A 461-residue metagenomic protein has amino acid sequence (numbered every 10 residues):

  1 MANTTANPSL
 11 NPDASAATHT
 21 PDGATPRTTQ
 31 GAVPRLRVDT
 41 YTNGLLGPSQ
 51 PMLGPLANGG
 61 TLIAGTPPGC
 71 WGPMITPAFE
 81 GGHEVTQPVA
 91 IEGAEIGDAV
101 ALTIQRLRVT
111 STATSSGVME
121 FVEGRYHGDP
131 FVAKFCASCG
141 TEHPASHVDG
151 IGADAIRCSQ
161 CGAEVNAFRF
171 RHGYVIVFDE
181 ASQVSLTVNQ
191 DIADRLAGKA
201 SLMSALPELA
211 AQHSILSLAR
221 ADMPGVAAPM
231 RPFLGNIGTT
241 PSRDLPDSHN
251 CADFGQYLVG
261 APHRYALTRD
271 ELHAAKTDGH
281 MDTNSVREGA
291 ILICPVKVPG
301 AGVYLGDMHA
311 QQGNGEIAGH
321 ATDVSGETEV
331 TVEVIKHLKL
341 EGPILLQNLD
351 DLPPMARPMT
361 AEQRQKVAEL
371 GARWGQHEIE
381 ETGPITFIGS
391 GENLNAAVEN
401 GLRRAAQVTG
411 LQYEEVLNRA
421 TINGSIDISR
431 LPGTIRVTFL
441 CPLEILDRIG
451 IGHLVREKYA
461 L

Functional and structural regions predicted by a protein language model:
A2-N3, N7-N284, P295, P299 (+1 more regions): N-terminal, charged/glycine-rich beta-strand/loop interface patches
R269, P299, V303-F387: Redox cofactor-anchoring modules in respiratory/redox and cofactor-processing assemblies
L292: Short, charged amphipathic alpha-helical segments flanked by flexible coils
